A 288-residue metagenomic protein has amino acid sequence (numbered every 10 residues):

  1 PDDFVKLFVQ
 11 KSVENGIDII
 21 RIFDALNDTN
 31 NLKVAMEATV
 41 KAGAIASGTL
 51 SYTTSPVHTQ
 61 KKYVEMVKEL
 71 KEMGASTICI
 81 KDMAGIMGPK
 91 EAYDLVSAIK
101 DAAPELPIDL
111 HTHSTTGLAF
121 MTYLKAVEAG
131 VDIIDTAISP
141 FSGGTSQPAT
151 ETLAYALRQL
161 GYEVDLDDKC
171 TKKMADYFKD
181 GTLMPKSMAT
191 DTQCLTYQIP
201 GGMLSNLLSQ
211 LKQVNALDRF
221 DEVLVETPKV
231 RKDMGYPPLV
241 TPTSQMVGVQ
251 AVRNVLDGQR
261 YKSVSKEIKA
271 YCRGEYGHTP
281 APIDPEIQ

Functional and structural regions predicted by a protein language model:
P1-L110, L124-V131: Alpha/beta enzyme core
D2, K6, L26-T29, Q60 (+10 more regions): Electropositive phosphate-/nucleotide-binding environments in soluble metabolic enzymes
A25, P56, G85, T112-T116 (+8 more regions): Hydrophobic alpha-helical scaffolding
V40-A44, K68-S76, S97, D101-E105 (+8 more regions): Generic secondary-structure signature for well-ordered alpha-helical cores
A75, D101-L110, S114-M188: Functional cores that coordinate and move charged inorganic groups
P89-E105, D176-P200, L204: Active-site/ligand-binding-proximal alpha/beta "capping" segment
K186-Q288: Terminal or standalone catalytic/regulatory effector modules within metabolic enzymes and repeat proteins
